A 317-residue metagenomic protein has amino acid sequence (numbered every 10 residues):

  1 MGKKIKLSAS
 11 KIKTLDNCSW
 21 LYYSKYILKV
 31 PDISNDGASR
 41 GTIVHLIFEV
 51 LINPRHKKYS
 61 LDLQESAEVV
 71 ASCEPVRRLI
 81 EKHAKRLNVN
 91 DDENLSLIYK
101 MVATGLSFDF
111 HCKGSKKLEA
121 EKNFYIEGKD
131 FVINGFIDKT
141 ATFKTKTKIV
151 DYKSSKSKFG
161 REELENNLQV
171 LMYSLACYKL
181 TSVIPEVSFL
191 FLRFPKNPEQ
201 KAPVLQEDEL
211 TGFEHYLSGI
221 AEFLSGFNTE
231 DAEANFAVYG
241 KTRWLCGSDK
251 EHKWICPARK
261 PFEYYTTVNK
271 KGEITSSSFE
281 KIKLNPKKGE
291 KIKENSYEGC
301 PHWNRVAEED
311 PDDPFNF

Functional and structural regions predicted by a protein language model:
M1-F317: RecB-family 4Fe-4S metal-dependent nuclease core
